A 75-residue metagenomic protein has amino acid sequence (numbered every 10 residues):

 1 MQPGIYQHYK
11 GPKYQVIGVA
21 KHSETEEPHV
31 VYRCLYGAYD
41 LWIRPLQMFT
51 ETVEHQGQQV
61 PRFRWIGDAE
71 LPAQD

Functional and structural regions predicted by a protein language model:
M1-D75: Mixed-charge, low-complexity intrinsically disordered regions
